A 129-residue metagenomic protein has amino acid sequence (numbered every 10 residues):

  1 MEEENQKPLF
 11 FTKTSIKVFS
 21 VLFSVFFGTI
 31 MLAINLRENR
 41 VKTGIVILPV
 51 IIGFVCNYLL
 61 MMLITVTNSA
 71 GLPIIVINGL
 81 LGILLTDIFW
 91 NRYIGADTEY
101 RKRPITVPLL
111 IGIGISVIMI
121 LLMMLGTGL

Functional and structural regions predicted by a protein language model:
M1-T12: Low-complexity, intrinsically disordered extramembrane tails and loops of integral membrane proteins
F11-I34, G79: Hydrophobic, aromatic-rich membrane-embedded alpha-helical segments
S15-F19, G44-I52, A70-N78, T106-I115: Alpha-helical transmembrane segments of integral membrane proteins
F27-R40, L59-L63: N-terminal first transmembrane alpha-helix
L36-I45, V66-T67, I94-P104: Membrane-interface helix-boundary motifs at transmembrane edges
V46, I51-N91: Short alpha-helical packing/oligomerization segments
T86-S116: Interfacial loop-to-transmembrane junctions
M119-L129: Juxtamembrane boundary at the C-terminal end of a transmembrane helix
